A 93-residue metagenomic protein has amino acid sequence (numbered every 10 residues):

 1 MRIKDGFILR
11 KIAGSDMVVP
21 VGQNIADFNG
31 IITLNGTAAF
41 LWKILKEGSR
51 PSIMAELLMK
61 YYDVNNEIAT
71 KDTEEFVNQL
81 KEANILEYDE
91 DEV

Functional and structural regions predicted by a protein language model:
M1-K46, D89: Acidic, low-complexity/disordered tracts enriched in E/D and polar residues
G30-V93: Long, charge-rich, low-complexity alpha-helical segments
